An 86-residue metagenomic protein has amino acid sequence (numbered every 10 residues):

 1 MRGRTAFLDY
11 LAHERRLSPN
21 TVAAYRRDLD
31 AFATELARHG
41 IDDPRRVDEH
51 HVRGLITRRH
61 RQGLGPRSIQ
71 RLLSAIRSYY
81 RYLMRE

Functional and structural regions predicted by a protein language model:
M1-R2: A detector for short, charged/polar N-terminal pre-domain segments
T5-N20, R26-E86: N-terminal core-binding DNA-recognition domain of tyrosine recombinases/integrases
